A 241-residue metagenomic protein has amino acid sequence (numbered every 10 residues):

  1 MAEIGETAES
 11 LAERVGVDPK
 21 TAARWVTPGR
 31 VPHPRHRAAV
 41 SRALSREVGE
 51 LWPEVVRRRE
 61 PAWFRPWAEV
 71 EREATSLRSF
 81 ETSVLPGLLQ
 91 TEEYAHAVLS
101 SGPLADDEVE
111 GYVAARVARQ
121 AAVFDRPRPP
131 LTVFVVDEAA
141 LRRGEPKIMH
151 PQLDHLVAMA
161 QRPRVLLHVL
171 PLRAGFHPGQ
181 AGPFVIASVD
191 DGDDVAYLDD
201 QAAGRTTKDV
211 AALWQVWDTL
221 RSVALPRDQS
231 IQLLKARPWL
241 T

Functional and structural regions predicted by a protein language model:
M1-R57: Basic, Lys/Arg-rich alpha-helical nucleic-acid-recognition elements, primarily the DNA-binding modules of transcription
A2-I4, R14, E60-A62, R119 (+1 more regions): Short acidic/polar alpha-helix capping motifs at helix-coil junctions
G5, W52-F80, Q180-A181: Short, charged recognition helix plus adjacent turn of helix-turn-helix-like nucleic-acid-binding domains
E6-L11, W25, W67, D191-V195 (+1 more regions): Bulky hydrophobic/aromatic packing residues
T7-A12, V56-R58, W67, T91-E92 (+2 more regions): Short hydrophobic/aromatic-rich motifs at helix boundaries and adjacent loops
R14-D18, W63-F64, F134-V136: A short alpha-helix capping/helix-coil boundary motif
G29-R30, A39-R42, E50-P53, A68 (+3 more regions): Short alpha-helix boundary/capping motifs
S76-T241: Hydrophobic protein-protein interaction segments
